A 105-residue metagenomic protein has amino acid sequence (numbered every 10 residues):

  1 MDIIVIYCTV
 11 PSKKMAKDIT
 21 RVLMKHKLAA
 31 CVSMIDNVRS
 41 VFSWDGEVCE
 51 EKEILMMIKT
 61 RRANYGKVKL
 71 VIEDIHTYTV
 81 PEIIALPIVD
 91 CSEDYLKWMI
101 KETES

Functional and structural regions predicted by a protein language model:
M1-S105: Positively charged, small/polar-rich N-terminal and surface patches that mediate targeting and assembly and bind
